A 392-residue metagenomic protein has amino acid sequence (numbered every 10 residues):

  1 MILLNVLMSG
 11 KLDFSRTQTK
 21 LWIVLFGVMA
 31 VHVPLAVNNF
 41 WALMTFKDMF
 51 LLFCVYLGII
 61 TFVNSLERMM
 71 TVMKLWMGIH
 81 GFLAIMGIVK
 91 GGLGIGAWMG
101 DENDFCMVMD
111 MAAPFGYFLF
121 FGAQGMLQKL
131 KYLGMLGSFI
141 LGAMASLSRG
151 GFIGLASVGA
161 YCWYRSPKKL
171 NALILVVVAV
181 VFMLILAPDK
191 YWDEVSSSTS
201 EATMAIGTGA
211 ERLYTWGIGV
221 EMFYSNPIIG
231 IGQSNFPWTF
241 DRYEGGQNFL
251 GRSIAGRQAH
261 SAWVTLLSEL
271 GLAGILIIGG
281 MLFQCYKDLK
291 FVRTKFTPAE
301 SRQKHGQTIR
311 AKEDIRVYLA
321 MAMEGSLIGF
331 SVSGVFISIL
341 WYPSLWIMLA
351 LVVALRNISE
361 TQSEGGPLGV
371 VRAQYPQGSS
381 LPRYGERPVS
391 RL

Functional and structural regions predicted by a protein language model:
I2-V6, F26-P34, L51-L93, A97-S166 (+5 more regions): Alpha-helical transmembrane segments of multi-pass inner-membrane proteins
M8, L141-S146, W163-G207, G217-S225 (+3 more regions): A membrane-periplasm/extracellular boundary helix in multi-pass inner-membrane enzymes that assemble envelope glycans
L12-L25, M69-W76, K312-M323: Membrane-interfacial loop-to-transmembrane alpha-helix junctions, especially the N-terminal start
M44-F46, W98-M109, G150, L267-G271 (+1 more regions): Membrane-interface micro-motifs in multi-pass membrane enzymes
N171, E269-S326, L351-V352, N357: Hydrophobic transmembrane alpha-helices and their immediate junctions
L175-V178, M281, M321-P382: Transmembrane alpha-helices of multi-pass inner-membrane enzymes
T199-G217, S225-L270, F291-K304, R316: Long extracytoplasmic/lumenal interhelical loops at the membrane interface of multi-pass membrane proteins
F291-Y318, E364-L392: Membrane-interfacial, low-structure loops and terminal tails that flank and connect transmembrane helices in multi-pass
